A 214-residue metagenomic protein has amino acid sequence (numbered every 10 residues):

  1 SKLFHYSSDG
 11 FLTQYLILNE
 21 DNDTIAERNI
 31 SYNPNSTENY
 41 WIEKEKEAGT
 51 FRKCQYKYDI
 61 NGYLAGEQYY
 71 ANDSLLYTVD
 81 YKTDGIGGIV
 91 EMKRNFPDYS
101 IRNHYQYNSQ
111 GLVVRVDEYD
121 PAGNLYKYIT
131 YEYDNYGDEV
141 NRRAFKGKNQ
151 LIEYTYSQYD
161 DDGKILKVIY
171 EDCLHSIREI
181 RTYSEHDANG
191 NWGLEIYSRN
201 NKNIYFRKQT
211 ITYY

Functional and structural regions predicted by a protein language model:
S1-Y214: Buried hydrophobic residues that stabilize the cores of well-folded domains
